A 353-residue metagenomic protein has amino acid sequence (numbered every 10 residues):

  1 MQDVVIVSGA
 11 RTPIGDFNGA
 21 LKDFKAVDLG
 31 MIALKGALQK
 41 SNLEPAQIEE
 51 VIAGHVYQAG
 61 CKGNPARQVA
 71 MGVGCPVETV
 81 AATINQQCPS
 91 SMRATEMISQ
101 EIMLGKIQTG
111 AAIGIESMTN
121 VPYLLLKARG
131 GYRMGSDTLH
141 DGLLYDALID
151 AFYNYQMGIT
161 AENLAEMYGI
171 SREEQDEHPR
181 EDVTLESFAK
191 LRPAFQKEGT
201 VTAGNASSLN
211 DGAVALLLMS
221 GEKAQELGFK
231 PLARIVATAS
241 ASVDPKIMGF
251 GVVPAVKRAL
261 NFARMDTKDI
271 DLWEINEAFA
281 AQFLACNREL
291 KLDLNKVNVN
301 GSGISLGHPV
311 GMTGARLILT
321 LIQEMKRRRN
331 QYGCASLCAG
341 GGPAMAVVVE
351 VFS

Functional and structural regions predicted by a protein language model:
M1-C61, P65-V73, V80, T160-R172 (+4 more regions): Conserved active-site "lid/cap" helical segment
R11-T12, K22-I32, K40, E173-E226 (+1 more regions): N-terminal extracellular/periplasmic Venus flytrap/periplasmic-binding protein-like
A46-G54, V80-N85, A112-G114, D176-H178 (+4 more regions): Beta-strand segments within the central parallel beta-sheet cores of soluble alpha/beta enzyme folds
H55-T109, F152-Q156, L185-S208, E289-R316 (+2 more regions): Conserved catalytic cysteine-centered active-site region of acyl-thioester-dependent Claisen-condensing enzymes
A59-N64, R180, P245-V252, E277-N295 (+2 more regions): Short glycine/threonine-rich loop-to-helix capping motif typified by GTGT followed within a few residues by an Asp-Pro
M103, T109-N163: Flexible glycine-/small-residue-enriched beta->alpha junction loops that bind anionic phosphate/pyrophosphate groups
M219-D269, N287: Glycine- and Gly-Pro-enriched alpha-helical subdomains that act as flexible, kink-prone "lid/hinge" or packing modules
